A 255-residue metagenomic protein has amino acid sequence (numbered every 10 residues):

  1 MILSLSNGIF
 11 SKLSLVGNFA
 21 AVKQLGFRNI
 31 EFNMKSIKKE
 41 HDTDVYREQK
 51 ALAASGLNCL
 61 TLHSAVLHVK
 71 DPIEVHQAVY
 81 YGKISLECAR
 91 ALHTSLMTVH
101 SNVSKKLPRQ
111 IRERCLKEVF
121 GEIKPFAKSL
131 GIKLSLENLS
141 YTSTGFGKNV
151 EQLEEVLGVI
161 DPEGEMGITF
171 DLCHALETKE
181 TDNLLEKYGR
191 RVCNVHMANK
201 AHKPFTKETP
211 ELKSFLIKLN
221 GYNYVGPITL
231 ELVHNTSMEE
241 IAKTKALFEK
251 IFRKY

Functional and structural regions predicted by a protein language model:
M1-N7, S11-G26, H93-S95, G147-Y255: Histidine-acidic metal/acid-base catalytic patches
M1-T94, R190, E249-Y255: N-terminal pre-domain/capping segments
S6-N7, S36-K38, I73-E74, I111-R112 (+3 more regions): A generic structural signal for short
I9-S11, M34-S36, A65-H68, S101-K105 (+4 more regions): Active-site-proximal loop/turn and secondary-structure-junction residues that shape catalytic pockets, frequently
I30, L60-L62, M97, L134 (+2 more regions): Hydrophobic residues within beta-strands of alpha/beta enzymes
E40, L107, T144, F205 (+1 more regions): Glycine/Thr-rich phosphate-binding loops of Rossmann-like dinucleotide-binding domains
D44-S55, V119-F126, V156, L184-K187 (+1 more regions): Catalytic-core regions built around general acid/base machinery
A54, D71-G167: Active-site acidic/histidine proton-transfer and metal-coordination neighborhood in alpha/beta enzyme cores
